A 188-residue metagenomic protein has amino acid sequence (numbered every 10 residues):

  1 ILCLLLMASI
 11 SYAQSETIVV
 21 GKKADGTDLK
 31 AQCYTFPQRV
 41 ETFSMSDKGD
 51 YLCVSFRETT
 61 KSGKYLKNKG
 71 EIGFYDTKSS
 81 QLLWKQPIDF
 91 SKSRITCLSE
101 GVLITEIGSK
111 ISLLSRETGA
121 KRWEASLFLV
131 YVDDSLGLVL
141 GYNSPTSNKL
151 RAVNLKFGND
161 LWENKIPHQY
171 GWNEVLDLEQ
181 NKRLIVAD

Functional and structural regions predicted by a protein language model:
I1-T17: Bacterial Sec-dependent N-terminal signal peptides
A13-D188: Secretory-pathway ectodomains
